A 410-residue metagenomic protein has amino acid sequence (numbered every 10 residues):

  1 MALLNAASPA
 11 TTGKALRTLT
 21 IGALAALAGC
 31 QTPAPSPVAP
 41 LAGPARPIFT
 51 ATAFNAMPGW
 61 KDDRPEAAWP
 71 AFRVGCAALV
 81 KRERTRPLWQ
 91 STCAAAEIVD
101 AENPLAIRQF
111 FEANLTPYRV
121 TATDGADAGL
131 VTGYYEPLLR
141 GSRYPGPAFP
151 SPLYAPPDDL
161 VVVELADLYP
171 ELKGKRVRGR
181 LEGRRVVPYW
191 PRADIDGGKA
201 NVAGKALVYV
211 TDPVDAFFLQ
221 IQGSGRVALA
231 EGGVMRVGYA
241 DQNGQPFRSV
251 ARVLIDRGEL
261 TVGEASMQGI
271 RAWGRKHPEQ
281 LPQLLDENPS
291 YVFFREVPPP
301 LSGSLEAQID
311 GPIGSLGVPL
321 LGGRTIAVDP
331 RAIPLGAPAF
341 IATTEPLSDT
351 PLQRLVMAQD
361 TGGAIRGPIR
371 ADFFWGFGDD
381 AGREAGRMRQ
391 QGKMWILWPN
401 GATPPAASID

Functional and structural regions predicted by a protein language model:
M1-N5, E296-L301, A342-P346: Short regulatory "switch" loops immediately downstream of catalytic or recognition motifs within protein catalytic
A2-T20: Bacterial N-terminal signal peptides that target proteins for export
L19, A45-I48: N-terminus-biased targeting/localization segments
A23-L24, R86: Residue-level signal for mature regions of secreted extracellular proteins and peptides
A26-G29: C-terminal motif of bacterial Sec signal peptides marking the signal peptidase cleavage site
Q31-P33, T50, K61, A78 (+2 more regions): C-terminal soluble interaction/assembly domains
A34-P44: Short, low-complexity, disordered segments immediately C-terminal to signal peptides in bacterial exported proteins
I48-E306: Secretory/export targeting leaders with adjacent low-complexity proregions
